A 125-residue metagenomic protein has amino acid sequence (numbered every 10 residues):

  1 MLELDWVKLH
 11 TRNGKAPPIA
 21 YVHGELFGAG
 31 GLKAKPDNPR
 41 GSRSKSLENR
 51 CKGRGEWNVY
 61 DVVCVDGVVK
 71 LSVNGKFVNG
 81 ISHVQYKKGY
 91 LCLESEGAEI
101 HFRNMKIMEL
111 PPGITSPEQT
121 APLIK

Functional and structural regions predicted by a protein language model:
M1-K125: Carbohydrate-interacting regions of secretory-pathway proteins
